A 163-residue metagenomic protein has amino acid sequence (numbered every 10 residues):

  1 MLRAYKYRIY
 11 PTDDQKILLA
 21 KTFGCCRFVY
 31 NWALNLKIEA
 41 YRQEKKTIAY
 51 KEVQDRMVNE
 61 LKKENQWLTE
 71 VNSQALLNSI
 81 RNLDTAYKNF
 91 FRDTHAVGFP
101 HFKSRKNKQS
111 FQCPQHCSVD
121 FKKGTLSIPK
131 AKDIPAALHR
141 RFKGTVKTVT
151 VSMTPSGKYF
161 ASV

Functional and structural regions predicted by a protein language model:
M1-V163: Nucleic-acid substrate recognition interfaces
